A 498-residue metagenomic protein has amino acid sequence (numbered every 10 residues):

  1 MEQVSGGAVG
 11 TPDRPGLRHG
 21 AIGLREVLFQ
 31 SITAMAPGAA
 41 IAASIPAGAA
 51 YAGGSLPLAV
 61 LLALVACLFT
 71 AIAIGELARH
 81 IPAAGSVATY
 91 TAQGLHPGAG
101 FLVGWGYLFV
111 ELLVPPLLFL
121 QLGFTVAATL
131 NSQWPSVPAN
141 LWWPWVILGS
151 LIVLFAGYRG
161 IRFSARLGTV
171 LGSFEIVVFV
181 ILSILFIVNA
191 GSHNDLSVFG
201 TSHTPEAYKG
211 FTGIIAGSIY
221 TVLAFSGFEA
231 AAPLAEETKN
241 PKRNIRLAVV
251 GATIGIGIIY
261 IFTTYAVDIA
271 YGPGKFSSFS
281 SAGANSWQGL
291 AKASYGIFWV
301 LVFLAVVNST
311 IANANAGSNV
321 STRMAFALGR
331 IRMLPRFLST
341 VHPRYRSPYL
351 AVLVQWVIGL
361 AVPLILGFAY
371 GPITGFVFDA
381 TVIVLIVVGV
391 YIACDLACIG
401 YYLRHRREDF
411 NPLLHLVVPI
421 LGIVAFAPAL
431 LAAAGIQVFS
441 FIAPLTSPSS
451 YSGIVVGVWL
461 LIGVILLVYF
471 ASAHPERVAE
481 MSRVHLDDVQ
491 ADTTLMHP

Functional and structural regions predicted by a protein language model:
M1-I45, A50-S55, L68-I72, F199-S202 (+2 more regions): Membrane-interface "cap" regions at the ends of multi-pass membrane proteins
D13-R18, P57, Q133-L141, I147 (+2 more regions): Helix-loop-helix junctions that connect adjacent transmembrane segments in multi-pass membrane transporters
A43, A47-A50, A59, L68-S150 (+3 more regions): Hydrophobic transmembrane alpha-helices that form the core helical bundles of multi-pass secondary transporters
A83, G106-Q121, F225, A230-T238 (+4 more regions): Membrane-helix boundary/coupling elements in multi-pass transport proteins
T89-A92, L120-P144, S173, V178 (+5 more regions): Helix-loop-helix connectors at the membrane interface of multi-pass transporters/channels
T89-T91, H96, A128-Q133, A248-S318 (+1 more regions): TM-loop-TM module centered on a large, flexible mid-protein loop between adjacent transmembrane helices in multi-pass
L141-H193, A248-I254, I386-Y391, R404-A425 (+2 more regions): Membrane-interface loop-to-helix entry segments
F378-V390, L413-P498: A generic transmembrane alpha-helix motif of multi-pass inner-membrane proteins
